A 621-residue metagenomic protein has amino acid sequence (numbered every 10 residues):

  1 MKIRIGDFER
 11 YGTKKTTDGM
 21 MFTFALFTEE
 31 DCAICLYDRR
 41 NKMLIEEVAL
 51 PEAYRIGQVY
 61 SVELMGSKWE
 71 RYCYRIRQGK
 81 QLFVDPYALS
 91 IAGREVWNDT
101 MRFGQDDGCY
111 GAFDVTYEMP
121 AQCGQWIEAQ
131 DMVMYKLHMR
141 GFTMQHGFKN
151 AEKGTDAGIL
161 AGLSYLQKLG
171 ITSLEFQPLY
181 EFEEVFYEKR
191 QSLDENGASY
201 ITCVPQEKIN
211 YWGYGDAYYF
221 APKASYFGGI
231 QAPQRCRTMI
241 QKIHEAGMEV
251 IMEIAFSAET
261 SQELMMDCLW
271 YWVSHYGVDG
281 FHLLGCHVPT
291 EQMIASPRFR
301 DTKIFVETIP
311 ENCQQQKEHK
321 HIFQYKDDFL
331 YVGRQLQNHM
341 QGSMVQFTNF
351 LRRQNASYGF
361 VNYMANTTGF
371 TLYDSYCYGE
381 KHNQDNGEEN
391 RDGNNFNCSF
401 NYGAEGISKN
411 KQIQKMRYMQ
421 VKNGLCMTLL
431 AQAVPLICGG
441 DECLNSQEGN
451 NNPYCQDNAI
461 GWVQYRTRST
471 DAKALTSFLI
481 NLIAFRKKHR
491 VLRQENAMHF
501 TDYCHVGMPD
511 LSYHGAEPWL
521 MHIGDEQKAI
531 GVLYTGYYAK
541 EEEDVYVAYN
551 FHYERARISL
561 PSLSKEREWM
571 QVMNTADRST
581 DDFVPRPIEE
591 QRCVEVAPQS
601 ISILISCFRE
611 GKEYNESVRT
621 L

Functional and structural regions predicted by a protein language model:
M1-Y135, R140, A161, L166-G170 (+3 more regions): Carbohydrate-interacting/catalytic domains
F24, L137, F176, W272 (+3 more regions): Conserved, mostly hydrophobic/aromatic
W97, M101-G104, T290, I294-L444 (+4 more regions): Conserved alpha/beta catalytic core and glycan-binding cleft of carbohydrate-active enzymes
V133-Y135, L174-F176, V250-M252, F281 (+2 more regions): Hydrophobic faces of well-ordered beta-strands that scaffold small-molecule active sites in alpha/beta enzyme cores
R140-L174: A conserved hydrophobic secondary-structure block that centers on an alpha-helix together with its immediately flanking
F148-K153, Y187-E245, F256-H275, D385-G406 (+1 more regions): Aromatic- and acidic-residue-enriched carbohydrate-binding clefts of CAZyme catalytic domains
Q167-P205, G369, C377-K381: Carboxylate/His-rich catalytic cores and anion/metal-binding grooves
K242-E249, I254-C313: Active-site neighborhood of glycoside hydrolase catalytic domains
